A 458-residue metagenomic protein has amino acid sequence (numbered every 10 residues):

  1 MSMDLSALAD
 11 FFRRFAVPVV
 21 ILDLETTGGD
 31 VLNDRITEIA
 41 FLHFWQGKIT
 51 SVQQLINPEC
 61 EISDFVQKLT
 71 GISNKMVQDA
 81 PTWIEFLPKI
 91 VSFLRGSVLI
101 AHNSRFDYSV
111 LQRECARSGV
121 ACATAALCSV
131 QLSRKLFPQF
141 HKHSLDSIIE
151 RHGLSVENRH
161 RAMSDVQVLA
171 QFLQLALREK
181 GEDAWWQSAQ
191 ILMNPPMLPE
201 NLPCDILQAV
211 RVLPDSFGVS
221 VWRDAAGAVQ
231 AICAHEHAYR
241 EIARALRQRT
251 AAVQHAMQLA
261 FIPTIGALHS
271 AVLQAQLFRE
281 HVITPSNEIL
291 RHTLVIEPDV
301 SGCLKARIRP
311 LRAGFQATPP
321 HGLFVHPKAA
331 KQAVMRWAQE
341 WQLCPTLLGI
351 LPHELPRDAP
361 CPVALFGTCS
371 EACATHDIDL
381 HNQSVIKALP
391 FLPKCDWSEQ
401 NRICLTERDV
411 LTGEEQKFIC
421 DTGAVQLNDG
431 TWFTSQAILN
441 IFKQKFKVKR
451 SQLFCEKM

Functional and structural regions predicted by a protein language model:
M1-F11, Q174-A226: Acidic two-metal-ion nuclease catalytic site recognized across multiple nuclease folds, prominently DnaQ/RNase D-T
M1-T124, P138-H160: Conserved non-catalytic scaffold segment of RNase H-like nuclease domains
L24, N103, S129, A225 (+1 more regions): Residues immediately flanking
G71, I100, D165, L169 (+2 more regions): A residue-level signal for conserved active-site and pocket-lining positions in enzyme catalytic cores
T124-S133: A short, structured active-site edge motif that brings together acidic residues
R161-A176: Acidic, divalent-metal-coordinating active-site segment for phosphoryl/phosphodiester hydrolysis, typified by short
P196-M458: Acidic, glycine-enriched active-site microenvironments
